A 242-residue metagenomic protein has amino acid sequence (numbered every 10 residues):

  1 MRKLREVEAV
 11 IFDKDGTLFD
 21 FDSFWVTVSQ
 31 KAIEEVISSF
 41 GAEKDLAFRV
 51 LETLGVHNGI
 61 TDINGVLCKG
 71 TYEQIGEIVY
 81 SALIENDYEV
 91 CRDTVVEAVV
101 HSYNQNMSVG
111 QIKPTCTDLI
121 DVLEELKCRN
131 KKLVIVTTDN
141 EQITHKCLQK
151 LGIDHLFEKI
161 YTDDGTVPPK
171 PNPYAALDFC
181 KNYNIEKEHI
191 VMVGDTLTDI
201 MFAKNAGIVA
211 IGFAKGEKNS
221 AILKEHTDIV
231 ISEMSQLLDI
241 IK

Functional and structural regions predicted by a protein language model:
M1-V10, S23, I120, E124-C128 (+1 more regions): Asp-based, Mg2+/Mn2+-dependent phosphohydrolase catalytic module
L4-T117, C128: N-terminal helical cap/lid subdomain that shapes the substrate entry/recognition surface in HAD-like hydrolases
T17, T137-D139: Conserved phosphate-coupling serine/threonine residues in phosphotransfer and NTP-handling enzymes
T71, P114, V136, V167-P168 (+1 more regions): Residues that cap or flank secondary-structure elements
